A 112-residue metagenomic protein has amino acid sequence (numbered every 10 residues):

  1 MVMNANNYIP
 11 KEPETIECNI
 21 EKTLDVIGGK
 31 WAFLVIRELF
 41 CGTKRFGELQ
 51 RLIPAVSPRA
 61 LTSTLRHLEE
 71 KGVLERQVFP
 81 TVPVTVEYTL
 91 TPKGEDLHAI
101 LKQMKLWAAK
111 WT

Functional and structural regions predicted by a protein language model:
M1-C18, L52, T64, T85 (+1 more regions): Recognition helices and adjacent regulatory flanks at domain boundaries
V2-N7, E95-T112: Amphipathic alpha-helical dimerization/coiled-coil segments that flank or bridge DNA-binding/regulatory modules
E14-A60, E87: N-terminal helix-turn-helix DNA-binding core of bacterial DNA-binding proteins
G28, P80-Q103: Basic, amphipathic "hinge/linker" alpha-helix immediately C-terminal to the N-terminal HTH DNA-binding motif
T43, G72, A108-T112: A general structural signal marking secondary-structure boundaries and capping sites
T43, I53, L65, G94 (+1 more regions): Short amphipathic alpha-helical/adjacent loop interface patches that line ligand and macromolecule-binding sites
F46-V84: Canonical helix-turn-helix DNA-binding module
